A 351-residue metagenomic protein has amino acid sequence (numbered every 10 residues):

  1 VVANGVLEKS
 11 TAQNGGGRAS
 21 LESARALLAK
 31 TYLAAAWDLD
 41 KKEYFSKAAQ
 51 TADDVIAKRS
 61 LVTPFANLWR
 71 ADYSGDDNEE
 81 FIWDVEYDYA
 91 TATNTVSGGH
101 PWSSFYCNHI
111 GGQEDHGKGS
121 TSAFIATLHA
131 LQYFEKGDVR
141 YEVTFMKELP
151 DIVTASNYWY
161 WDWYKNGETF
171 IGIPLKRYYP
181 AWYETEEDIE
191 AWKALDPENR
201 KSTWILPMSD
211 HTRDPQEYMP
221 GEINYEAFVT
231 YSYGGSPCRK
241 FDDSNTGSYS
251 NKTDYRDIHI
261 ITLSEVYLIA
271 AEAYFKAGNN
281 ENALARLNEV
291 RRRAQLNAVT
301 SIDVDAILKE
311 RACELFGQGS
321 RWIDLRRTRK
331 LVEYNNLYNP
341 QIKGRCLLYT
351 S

Functional and structural regions predicted by a protein language model:
V1-G5, G15-I56, W83, D257-V290 (+1 more regions): Extended, hydrophobic/aromatic-rich amphipathic alpha-helical segments that build helical scaffolds
V2-K9, Y32-W37, D151, F241-N245 (+2 more regions): Short regulatory "switch" loops immediately downstream of catalytic or recognition motifs within protein catalytic
V2-N14, S60-N67, T246, R286 (+1 more regions): Glycine- and aromatic-rich loop/turn segments at beta-sheet edges
E22-R25, K30-L206: An aromatic- and glycine-enriched ligand-binding surface/loop that stacks and positions planar moieties
K47-Q50, V139, G235-S236, K240 (+2 more regions): Acidic, mature catalytic/reactive cores of soluble proteins
R70-Y133, G235-R239, S250-I260, L284-R291 (+1 more regions): Long, intrinsically disordered, low-complexity segments
S156, Y160-N280, R286-N288: C-terminal substrate/ligand-recognition segments
